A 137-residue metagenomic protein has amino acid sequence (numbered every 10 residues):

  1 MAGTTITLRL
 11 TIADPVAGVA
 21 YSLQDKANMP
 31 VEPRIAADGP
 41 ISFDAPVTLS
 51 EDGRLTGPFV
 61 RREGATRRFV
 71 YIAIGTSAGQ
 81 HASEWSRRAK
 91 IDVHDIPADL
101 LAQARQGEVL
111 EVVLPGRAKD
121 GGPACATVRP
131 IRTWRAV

Functional and structural regions predicted by a protein language model:
M1, F69-I72, K90: Intrinsically disordered, low-complexity proline-rich regions
A2-T7: Short coil/turn motif common to extracellular beta-sandwich-like domains
L8-I12: A short, amphipathic beta-strand motif
D14-V16, A78-Q80, P97, A118: Residues that cap or initiate secondary-structure elements
D14-V31: Short, ordered, surface-exposed loop/turn motifs in non-cytosolic proteins
M29-G75: Tryptophan-paired
G75-S86: Short acidic/polar inter-strand loop motif in beta-rich domains
E84-V137: Extracellular beta-sheet/turn segments enriched in Thr/Pro/Gly and aliphatic residues
